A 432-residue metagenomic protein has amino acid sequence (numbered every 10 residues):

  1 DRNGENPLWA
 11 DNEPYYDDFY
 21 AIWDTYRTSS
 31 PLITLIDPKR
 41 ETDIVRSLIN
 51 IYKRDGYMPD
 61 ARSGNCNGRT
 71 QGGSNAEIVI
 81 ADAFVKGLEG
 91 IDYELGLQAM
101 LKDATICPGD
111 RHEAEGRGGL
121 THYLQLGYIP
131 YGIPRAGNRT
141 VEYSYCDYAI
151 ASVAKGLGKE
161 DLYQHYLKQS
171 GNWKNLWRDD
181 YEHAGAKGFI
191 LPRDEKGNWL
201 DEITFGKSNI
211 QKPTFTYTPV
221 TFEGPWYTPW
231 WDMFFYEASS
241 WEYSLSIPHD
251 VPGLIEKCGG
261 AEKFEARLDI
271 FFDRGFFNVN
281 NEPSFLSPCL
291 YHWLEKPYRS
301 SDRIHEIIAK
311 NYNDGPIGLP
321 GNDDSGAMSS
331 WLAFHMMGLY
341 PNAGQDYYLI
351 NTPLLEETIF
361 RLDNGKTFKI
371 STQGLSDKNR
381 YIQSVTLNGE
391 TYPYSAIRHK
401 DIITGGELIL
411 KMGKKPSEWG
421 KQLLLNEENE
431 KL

Functional and structural regions predicted by a protein language model:
D1, P31-T34, T42-V45, P59-D60 (+2 more regions): Short, solvent-exposed loop/turn and secondary-structure capping segments
D1-Y16: Conserved oxyanion/phosphate-binding beta-strand-loop segments in alpha/beta enzyme cores
E13, R27-S30, S63-N67, D82 (+2 more regions): Short alpha-helical segments and helix-capping/turn motifs at coil-helix boundaries
Y15-R27, I36, G73, E77 (+5 more regions): Active-site core of glycosidic bond-cleaving carbohydrate-active enzymes
Y26-S29, E41-I51, G64-G72, A83-K86 (+1 more regions): Mobile, glycine-rich extracellular loop/lid and propeptide segments that shape or gate substrate/ligand access
D43-R46, D55-P59, N75-I78: Active-site rim segments in enzyme catalytic domains, especially the processed small/beta chain of N-terminal
L48-R54, M58, S63, A154: Primarily short, surface-exposed interaction patches in extracytoplasmic proteins
I350-L432: Beta-rich accessory regions
